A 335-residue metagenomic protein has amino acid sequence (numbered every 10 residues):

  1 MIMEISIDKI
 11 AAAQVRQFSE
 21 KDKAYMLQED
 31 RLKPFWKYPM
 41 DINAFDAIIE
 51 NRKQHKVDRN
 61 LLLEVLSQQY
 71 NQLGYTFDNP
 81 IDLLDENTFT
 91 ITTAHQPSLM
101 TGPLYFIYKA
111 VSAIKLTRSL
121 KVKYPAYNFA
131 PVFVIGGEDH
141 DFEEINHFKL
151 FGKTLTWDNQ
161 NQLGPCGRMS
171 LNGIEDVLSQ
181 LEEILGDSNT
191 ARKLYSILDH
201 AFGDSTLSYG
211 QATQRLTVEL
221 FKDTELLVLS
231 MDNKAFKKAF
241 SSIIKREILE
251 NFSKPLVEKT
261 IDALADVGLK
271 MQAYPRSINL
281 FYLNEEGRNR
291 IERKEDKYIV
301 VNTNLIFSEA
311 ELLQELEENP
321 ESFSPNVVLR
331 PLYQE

Functional and structural regions predicted by a protein language model:
M1-E335: N-terminal targeting/trafficking signals and adjacent low-complexity tails
